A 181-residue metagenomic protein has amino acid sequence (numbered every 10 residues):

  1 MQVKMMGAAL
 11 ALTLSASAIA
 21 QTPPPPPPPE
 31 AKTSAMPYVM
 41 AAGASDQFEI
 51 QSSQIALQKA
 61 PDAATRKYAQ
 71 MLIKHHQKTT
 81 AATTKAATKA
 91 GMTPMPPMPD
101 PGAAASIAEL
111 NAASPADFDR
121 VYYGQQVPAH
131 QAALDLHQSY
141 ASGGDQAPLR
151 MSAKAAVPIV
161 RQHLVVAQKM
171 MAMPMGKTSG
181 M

Functional and structural regions predicted by a protein language model:
Q2-M181: His/Met- and acidic-residue-enriched segments that coordinate or traffic transition-metal cofactors and support
